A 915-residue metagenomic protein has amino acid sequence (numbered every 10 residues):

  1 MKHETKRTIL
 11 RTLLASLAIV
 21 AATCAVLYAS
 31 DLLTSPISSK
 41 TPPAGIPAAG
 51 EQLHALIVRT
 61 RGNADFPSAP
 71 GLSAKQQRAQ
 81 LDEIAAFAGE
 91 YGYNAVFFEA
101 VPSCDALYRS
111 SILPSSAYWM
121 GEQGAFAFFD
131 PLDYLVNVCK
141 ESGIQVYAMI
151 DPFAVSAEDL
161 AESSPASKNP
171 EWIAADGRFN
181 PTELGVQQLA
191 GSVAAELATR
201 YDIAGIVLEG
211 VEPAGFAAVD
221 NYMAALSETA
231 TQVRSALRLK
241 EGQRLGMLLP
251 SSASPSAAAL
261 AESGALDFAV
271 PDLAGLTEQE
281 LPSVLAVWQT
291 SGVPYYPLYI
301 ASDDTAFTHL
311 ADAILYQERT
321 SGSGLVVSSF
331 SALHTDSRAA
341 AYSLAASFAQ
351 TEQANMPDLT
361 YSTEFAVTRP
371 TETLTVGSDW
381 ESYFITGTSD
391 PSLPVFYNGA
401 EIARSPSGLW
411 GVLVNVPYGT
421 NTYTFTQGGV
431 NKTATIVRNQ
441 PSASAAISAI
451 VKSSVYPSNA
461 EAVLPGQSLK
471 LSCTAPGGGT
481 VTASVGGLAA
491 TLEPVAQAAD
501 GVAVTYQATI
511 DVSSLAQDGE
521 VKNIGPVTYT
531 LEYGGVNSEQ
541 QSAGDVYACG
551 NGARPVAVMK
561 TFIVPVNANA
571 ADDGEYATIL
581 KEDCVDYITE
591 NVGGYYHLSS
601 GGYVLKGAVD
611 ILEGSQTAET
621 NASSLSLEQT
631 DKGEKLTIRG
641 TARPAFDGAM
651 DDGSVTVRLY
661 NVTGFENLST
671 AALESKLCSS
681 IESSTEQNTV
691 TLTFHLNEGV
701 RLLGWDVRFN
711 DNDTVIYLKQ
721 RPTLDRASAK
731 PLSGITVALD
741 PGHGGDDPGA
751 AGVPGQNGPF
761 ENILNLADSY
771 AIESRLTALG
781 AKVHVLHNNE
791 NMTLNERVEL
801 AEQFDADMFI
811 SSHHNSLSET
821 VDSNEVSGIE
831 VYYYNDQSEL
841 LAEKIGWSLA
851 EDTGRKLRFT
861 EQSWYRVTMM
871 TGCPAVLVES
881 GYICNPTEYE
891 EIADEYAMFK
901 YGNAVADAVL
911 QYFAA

Functional and structural regions predicted by a protein language model:
I46-R78, F153-E196, R200: Active-site-adjacent "subsite" loops/lids of carbohydrate-active enzymes
A79-D105, Y201-A204, S263-A269, T320: Catalytic domains of carbohydrate-active enzymes, especially glycoside hydrolases
Y91-A127: Aromatic-lined carbohydrate-binding/catalytic grooves of carbohydrate-active enzymes
R109-P114, S164, N169, A175-G177 (+5 more regions): Active-site histidine-acidic residue metal-binding/catalytic motifs, centered on HxH/HExxH-like signatures
Q145-E158, V207-G210, D220-P255, P294-S302: Aromatic-lined carbohydrate-recognition surfaces of secreted/lumenal glycan-active proteins
A265-P282, S291-T360: Substrate-binding cleft of secreted/luminal carbohydrate-active enzymes
E364, A403-S407, G411-T426, T433-A489 (+1 more regions): Short linear recognition/processing motifs and adjacent strand/loop elements at protein termini and domain edges
M808-E819, E830-Y833, E861-A915: Active-site-adjacent mobile loop/cap segments within catalytic or ligand-binding domains
